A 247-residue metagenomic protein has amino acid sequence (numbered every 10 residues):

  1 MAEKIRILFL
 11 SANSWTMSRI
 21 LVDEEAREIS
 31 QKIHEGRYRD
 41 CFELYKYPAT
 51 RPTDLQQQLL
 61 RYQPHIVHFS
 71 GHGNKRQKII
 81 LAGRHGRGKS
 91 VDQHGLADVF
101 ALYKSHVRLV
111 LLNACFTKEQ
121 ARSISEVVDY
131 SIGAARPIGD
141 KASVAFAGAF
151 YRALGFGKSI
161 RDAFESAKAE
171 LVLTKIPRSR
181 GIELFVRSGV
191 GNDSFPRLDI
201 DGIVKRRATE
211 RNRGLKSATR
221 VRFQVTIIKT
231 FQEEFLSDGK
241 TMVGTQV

Functional and structural regions predicted by a protein language model:
M1-Q93, L112: A domain-level signal for caspase-like cysteine endopeptidase catalytic cores and their zymogen-processing architecture
I7, S217-T219: Topogenic and prosegment regions of secretory-pathway hydrolases and membrane enzymes
Y38, F42-Y45, S105-E210: Active-site-proximal C-terminal subdomain of hydrolase catalytic domains
L55-Q56, A97, A101: Short hydrophobic/charged patches on amphipathic alpha-helices used for structural packing and interfaces
L60-R61, L102, S125-E126: Solvent-exposed polar/charged
G95-D98, E126: Alpha-helical scaffolding segments of alpha/beta enzyme cores, especially the outer helices of TIM-barrel or partial
N212, R220-D238: Short amphipathic beta-strand and strand-loop transition segments with alternating hydrophobic
S237-V247: Contiguous beta-strand segments within globular domains
